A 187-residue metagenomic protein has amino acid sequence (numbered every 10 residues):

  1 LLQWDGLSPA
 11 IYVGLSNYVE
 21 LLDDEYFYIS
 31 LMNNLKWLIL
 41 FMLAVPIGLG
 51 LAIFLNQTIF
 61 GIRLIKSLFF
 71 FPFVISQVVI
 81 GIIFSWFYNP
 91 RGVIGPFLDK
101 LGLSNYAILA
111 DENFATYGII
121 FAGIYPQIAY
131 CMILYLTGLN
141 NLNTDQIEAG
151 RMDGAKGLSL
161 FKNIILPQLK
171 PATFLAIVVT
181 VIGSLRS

Functional and structural regions predicted by a protein language model:
L1-S187: A structural signal for multi-pass alpha-helical bundles of membrane permease subunits that mediate small-molecule
